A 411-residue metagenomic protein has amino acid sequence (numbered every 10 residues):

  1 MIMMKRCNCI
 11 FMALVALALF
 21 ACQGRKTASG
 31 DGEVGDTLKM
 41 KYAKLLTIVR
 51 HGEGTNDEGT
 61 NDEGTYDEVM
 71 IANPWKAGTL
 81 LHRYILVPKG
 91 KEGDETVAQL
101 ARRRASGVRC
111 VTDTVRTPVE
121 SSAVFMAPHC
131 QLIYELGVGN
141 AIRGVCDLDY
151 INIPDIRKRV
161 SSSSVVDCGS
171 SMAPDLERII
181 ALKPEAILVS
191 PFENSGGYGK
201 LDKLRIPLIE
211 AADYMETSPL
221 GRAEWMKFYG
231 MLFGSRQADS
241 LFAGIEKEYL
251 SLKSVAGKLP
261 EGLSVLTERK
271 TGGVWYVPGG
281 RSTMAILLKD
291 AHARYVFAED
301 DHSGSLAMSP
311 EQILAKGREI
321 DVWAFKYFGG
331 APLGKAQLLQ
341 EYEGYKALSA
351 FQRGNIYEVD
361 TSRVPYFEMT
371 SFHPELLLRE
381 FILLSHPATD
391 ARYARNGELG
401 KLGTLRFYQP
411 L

Functional and structural regions predicted by a protein language model:
M1-G30: Bacterial Sec-dependent N-terminal signal peptides
C22-C130, Q237-L266, T389-L411: Bacterial Sec-exported substrate-binding components of ABC uptake systems
W75-V108, T112-I180, E185-P191: A short, structured surface patch at a secondary-structure boundary
A101-R109, D175, A186-V274, A298-E299 (+3 more regions): Extracytoplasmic substrate-binding proteins
E120, G139-I142, K183-E185, L204-P207 (+5 more regions): Loop/turn elements at helix/coil->beta-strand transitions in domains of secreted/extracellular proteins
G137-G139, N152-S162, D202, M284-A298: Ligand-binding cleft/hinge of the Venus flytrap
K247-E248, L252-L339: Flexible, glycine-rich surface segments
L339-A350: Extended, charge-rich intrinsically disordered regulatory tails
